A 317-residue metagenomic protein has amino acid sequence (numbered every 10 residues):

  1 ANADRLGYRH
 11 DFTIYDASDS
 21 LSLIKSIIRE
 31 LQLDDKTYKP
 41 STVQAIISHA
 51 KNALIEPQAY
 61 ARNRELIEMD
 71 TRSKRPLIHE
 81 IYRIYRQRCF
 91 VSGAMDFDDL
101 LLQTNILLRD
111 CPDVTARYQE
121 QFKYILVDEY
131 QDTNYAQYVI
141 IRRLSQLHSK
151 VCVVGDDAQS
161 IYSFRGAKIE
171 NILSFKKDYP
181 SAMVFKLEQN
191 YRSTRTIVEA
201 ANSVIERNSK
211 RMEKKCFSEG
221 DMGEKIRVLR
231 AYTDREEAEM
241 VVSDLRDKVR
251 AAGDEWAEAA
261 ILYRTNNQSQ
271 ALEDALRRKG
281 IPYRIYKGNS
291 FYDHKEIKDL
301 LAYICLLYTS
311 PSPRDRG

Functional and structural regions predicted by a protein language model:
A1-I14, L21, S92, T115-A116 (+3 more regions): P-loop NTPase Walker
A1-I46, I55-A59, L229, S243: Conserved P-loop NTPase-based nucleic-acid remodeling module centered on helicase motor cores
N2-D16, I28-Y38, E65-R72, C89-G93 (+5 more regions): Short, polar/flexible loop-turn hinges at active-site or ligand-entry regions and domain interfaces
K51-A59, A94, S149, V204-K214: Proline-centered turn/helix-capping motifs that create local helix->coil transitions or kinks
M69-S174, Q189-S193: Conserved helicase NTPase motor core
Q159-Y162, K287-L307: Short alpha-helix plus adjacent loop in nuclease-associated cores
P180-M183, E188-P282, K295, L307: Helicase P-loop NTPase motor core
Y308-G317: Single conserved hydrophobic/aromatic residue that forms the stacking wall/gate of nucleotide- or nucleobase-binding
